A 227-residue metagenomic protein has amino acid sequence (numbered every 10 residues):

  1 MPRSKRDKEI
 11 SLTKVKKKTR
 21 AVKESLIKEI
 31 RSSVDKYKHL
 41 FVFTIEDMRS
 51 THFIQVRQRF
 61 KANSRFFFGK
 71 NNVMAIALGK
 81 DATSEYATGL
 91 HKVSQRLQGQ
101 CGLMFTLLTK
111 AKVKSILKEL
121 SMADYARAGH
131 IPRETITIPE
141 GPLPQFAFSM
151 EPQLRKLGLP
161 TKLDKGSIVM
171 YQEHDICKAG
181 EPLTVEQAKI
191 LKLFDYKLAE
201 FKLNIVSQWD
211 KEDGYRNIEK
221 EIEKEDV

Functional and structural regions predicted by a protein language model:
M1-P132: Positively charged, polar, low-complexity stretches
D81-D226: Long, charge-patterned amphipathic alpha-helical coiled-coil/hairpin "stalk" segments used as oligomerization
